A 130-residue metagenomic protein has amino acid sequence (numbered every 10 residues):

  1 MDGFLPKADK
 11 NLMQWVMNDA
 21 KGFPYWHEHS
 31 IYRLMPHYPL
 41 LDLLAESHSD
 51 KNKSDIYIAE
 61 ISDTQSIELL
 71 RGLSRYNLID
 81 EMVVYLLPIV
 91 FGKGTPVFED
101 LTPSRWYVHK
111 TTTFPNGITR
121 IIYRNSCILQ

Functional and structural regions predicted by a protein language model:
M1-Q130: Enzymes that bind and transform nitrogen-containing heteroaromatic metabolites
